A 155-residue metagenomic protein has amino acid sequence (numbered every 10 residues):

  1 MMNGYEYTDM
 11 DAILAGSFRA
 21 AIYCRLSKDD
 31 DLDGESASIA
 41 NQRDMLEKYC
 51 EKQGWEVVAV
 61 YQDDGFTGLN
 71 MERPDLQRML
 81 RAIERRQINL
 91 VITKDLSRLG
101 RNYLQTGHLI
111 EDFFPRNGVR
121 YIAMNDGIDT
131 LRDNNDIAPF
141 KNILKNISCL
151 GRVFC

Functional and structural regions predicted by a protein language model:
M1-C155: Short, structured surface patches at the beginning of a domain
